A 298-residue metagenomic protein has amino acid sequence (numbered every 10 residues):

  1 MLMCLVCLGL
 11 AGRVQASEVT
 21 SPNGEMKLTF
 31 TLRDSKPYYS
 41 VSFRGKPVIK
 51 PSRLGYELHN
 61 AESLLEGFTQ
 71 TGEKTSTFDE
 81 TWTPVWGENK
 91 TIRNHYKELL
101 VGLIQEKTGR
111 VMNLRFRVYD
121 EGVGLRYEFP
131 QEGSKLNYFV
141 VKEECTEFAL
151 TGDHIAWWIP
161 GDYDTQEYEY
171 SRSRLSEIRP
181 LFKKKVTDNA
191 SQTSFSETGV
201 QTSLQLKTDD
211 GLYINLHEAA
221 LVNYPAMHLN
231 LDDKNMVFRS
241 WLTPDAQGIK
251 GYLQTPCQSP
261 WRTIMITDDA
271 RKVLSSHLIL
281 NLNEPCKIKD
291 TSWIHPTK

Functional and structural regions predicted by a protein language model:
M1-G9: Bacterial N-terminal signal peptides
L8-A11, D290: Extracellular/secretory pathway and lumenal proteins
V14-A16: Boundary at the C-terminal end of the N-terminal hydrophobic targeting segment
E18-K289: N-terminal accessory beta-strand-rich subdomains and adjacent acidic, glycine-rich linkers that precede catalytic cores
S292-K298: Catalytic cores of extracellular degradative/oxidative enzymes
